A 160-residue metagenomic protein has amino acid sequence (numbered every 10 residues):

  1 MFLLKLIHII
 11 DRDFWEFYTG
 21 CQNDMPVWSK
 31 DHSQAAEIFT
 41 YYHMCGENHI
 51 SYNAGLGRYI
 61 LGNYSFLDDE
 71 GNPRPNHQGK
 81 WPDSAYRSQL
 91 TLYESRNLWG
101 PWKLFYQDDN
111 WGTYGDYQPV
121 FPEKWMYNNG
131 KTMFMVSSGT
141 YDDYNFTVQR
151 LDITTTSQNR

Functional and structural regions predicted by a protein language model:
M1-H43, N53-Y114, S138-R160: Beta-rich carbohydrate-recognition and catalytic domains
M44-G55, P119-G130: Structural signature of eukaryotic scaffold interfaces centered on beta-propeller domains
I60, G130-F134: Acidic/hydrophobic-patterned starts of short beta strands in beta-sheet-rich repeat architectures
